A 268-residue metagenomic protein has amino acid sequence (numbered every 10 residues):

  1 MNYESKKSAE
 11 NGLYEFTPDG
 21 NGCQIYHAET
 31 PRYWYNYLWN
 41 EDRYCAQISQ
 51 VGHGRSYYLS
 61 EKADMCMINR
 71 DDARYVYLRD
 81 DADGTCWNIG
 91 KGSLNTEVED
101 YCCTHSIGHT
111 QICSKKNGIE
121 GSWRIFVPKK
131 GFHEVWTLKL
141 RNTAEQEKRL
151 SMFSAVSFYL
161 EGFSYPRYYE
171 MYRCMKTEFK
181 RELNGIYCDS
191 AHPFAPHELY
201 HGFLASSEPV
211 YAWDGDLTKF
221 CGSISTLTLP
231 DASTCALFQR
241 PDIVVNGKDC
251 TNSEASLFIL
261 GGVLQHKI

Functional and structural regions predicted by a protein language model:
M1-I268: Anionic coordination/interaction segments
